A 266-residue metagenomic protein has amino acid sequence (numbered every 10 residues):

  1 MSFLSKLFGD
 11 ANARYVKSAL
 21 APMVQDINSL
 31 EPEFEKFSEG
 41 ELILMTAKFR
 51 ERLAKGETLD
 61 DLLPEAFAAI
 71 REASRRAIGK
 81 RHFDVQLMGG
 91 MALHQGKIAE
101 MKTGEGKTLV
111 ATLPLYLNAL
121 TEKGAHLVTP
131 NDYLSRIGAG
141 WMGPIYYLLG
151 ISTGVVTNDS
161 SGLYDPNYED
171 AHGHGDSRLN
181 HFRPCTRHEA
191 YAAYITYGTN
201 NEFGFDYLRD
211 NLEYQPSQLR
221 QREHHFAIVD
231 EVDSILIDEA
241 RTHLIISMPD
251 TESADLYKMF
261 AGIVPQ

Functional and structural regions predicted by a protein language model:
M1-Q266: Conserved P-loop NTPase motor core
